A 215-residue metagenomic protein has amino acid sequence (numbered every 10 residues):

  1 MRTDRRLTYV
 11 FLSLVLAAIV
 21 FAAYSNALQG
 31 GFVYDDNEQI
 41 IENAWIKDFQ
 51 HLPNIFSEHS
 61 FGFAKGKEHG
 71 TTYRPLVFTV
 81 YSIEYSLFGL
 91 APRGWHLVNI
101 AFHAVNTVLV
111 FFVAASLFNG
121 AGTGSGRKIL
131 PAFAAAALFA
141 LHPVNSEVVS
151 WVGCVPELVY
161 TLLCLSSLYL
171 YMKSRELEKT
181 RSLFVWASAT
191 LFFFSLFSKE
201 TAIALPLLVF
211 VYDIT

Functional and structural regions predicted by a protein language model:
M1-T215: Polytopic membrane enzymes that build or remodel cell-surface glycoconjugates and lipids
